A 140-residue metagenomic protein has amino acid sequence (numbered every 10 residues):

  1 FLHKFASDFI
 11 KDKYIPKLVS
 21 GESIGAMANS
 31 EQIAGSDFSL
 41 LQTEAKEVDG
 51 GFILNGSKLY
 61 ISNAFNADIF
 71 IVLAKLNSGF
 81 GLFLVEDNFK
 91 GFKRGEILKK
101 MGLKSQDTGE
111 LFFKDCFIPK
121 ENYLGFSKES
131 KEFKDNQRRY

Functional and structural regions predicted by a protein language model:
F1-F9, G35-S39: N-terminal glycine-rich flavin-associated loop
A6-I10, Y14-V19: A generic, well-ordered mixed alpha/beta core segment in the N-terminal half of proteins
S7, G56, F83, F113: Residue-level signal for inorganic ion chemistry
G21-N29: A short, Trp-centered hydrophobic/proline-enriched beta-strand micro-motif
I33-S36, Y60-N63, K75, K100-D107: Short Gly/Pro-enriched turn/cap motifs at secondary-structure boundaries
T43-K46: A structural signal for short hydrophobic beta-strand segments in well-ordered beta-sheet cores
S57-G95: A short core secondary-structure module
R94-Y140: Glycine-rich beta->alpha junctions and the first turn(s) of the following alpha-helix
